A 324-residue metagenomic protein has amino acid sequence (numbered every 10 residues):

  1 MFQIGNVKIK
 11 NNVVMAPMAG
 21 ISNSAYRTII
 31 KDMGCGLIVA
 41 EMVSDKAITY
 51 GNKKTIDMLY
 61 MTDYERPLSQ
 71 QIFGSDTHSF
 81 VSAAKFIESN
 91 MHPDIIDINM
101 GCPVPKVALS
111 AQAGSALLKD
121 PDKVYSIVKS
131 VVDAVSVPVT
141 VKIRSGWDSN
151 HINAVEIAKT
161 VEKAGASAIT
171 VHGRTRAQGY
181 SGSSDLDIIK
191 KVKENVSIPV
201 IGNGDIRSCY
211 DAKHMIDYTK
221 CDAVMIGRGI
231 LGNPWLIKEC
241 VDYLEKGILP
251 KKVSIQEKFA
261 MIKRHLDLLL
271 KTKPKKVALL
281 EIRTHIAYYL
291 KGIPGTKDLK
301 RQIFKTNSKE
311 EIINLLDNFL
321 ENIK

Functional and structural regions predicted by a protein language model:
M1, I9, V13, A19 (+8 more regions): Alpha/beta catalytic cores of nucleotide-metabolism and tRNA/nucleoside-modifying enzymes
F2-Q3, M18-D94: Glycine-rich, positively charged N-terminal anion/phosphate-binding segment
N11-I21, L68-F80, A116, I143-A154: Active-site mouth loops of central-metabolism enzymes
V13-A16, I38-A40, L68-I72, I96 (+4 more regions): Hydrophobic faces of well-ordered beta-strands that scaffold small-molecule active sites in alpha/beta enzyme cores
M18, V43-D45, F73-S75, G101-P103 (+4 more regions): Active-site beta-loop-alpha junctions enriched in small/polar residues
D57, A111-L118: Short glycine-enriched, charge-decorated loop/helix-capping segments at active-site entrances that position
V81-A111, D122-I198: Alpha/beta enzyme core
L117-P121, G182, I255: Flexible, glycine- and charge-enriched loops at secondary-structure boundaries
